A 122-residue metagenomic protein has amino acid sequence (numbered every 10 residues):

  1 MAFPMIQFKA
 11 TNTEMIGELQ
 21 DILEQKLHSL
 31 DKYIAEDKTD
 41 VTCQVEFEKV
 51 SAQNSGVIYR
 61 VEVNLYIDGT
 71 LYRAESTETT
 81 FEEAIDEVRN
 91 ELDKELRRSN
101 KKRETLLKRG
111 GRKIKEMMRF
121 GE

Functional and structural regions predicted by a protein language model:
M1-E122: N-terminal, polar/charged subdomain of small-to-medium soluble alpha/beta proteins
